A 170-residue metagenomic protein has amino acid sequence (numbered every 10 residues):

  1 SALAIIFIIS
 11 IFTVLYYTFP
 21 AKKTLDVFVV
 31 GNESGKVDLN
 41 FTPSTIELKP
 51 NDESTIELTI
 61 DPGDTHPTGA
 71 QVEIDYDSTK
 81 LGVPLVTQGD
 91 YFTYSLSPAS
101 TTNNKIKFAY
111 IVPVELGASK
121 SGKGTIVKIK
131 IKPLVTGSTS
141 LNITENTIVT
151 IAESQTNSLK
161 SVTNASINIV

Functional and structural regions predicted by a protein language model:
S1-V170: Acidic, low-complexity intrinsically disordered segments
